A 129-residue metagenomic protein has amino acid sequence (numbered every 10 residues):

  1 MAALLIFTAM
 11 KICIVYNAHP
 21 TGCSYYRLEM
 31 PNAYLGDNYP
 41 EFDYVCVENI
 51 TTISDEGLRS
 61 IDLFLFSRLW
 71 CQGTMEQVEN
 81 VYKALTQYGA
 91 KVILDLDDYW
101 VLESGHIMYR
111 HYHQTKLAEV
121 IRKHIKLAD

Functional and structural regions predicted by a protein language model:
F7-Q72: N-terminal pre-catalytic "stem/leader" segment of glycosyltransferase-like enzymes
I14-V15, H19, V78-E79, R122: Anionic, Ser/Thr-rich low-complexity intrinsically disordered regions
F64, L85-L102: Active-site proximal beta-strand in glycosyltransferases
R68-Q87, L102: An aromatic- and histidine-rich active-site surface loop
N80-Q87, H111-D129: Membrane-proximal helix-turn-helix segments that form the acceptor-binding/catalytic region of lipid-linked
V101-H113: Glycine-rich, charge-decorated loop segments at or immediately adjacent to ligand/cofactor-binding or catalytic sites
